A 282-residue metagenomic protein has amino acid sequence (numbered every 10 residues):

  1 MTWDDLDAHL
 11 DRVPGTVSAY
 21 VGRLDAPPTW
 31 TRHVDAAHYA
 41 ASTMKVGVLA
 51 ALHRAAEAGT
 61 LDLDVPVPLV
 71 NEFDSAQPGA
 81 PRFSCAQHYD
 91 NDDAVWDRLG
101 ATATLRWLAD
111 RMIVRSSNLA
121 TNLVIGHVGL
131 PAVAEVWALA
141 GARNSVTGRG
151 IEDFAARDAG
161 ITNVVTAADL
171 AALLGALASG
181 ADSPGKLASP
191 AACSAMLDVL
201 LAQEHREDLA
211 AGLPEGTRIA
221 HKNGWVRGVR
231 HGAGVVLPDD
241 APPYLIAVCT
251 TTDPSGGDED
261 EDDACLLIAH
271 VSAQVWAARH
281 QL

Functional and structural regions predicted by a protein language model:
T2-H9, V13, D25-T29, L177-E207 (+1 more regions): Structured C-terminal helix/loop/strand segments within mature extracytoplasmic catalytic/sensor domains
V13-V17, A101, R115, T121-A181: Mid-domain, small-residue-enriched loop/turn segments at the edges of structured enzyme/sensor domains
P14-A37: Short, conserved catalytic-motif segment at the N-terminal edge
T31-Y39, L105, A109-D110, R157-A159 (+1 more regions): A short glycine/serine-rich beta->alpha loop
Y39-L69, I246: Active-site SXXK
A50-A58, G126, A172-S179, A273-A277: Short glycine/serine- and small hydrophobic-enriched flexible loop segments
L63-A80, V128: Acidic helix-start/capping segments at beta-turn-to-alpha-helix junctions
S75-N122: Conserved catalytic neighborhood of penicillin-recognizing serine enzymes
